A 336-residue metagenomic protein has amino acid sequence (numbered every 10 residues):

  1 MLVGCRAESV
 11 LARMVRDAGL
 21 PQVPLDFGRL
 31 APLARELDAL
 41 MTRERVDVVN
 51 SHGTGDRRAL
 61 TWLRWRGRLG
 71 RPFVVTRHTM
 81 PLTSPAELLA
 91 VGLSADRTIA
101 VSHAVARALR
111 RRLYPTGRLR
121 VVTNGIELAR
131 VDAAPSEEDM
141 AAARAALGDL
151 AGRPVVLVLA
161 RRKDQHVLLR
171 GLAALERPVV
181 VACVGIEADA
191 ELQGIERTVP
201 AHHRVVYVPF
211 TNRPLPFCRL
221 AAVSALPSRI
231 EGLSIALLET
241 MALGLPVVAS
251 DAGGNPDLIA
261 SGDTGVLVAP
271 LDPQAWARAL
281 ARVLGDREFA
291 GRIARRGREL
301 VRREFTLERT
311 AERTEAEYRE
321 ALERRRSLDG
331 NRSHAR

Functional and structural regions predicted by a protein language model:
V3-C5, P246-A249, I259: Short hydrophobic beta-strand element within catalytic cores of glycosyltransferases and related nucleotide-activated
V3-S9, I126, L159-R162, V180-Q193: Glycosyltransferase donor-sugar binding loop
R68-H103, R107, R112-Y114: A conserved, positively charged/aromatic
D132-D149, S327: A short helix/loop element that forms part of the nucleotide-sugar donor recognition site in Leloir-type
A142, R282, F289-E304, T310-A316: A short, well-ordered alpha-helix in the C-terminal region of glycosyltransferases
P154, V158-A174, V266, Q274 (+1 more regions): A conserved mid-protein helix/loop that constitutes part of the nucleotide-sugar donor-binding site
L159, S261-G262, V266-P273, R282-E288: Conserved acidic donor-binding segment of nucleotide-sugar-dependent glycosyltransferases
F210, R229: Aromatic "clamp/platform" in nucleotide-sugar-dependent glycosyltransferases that forms part of the donor/acceptor
